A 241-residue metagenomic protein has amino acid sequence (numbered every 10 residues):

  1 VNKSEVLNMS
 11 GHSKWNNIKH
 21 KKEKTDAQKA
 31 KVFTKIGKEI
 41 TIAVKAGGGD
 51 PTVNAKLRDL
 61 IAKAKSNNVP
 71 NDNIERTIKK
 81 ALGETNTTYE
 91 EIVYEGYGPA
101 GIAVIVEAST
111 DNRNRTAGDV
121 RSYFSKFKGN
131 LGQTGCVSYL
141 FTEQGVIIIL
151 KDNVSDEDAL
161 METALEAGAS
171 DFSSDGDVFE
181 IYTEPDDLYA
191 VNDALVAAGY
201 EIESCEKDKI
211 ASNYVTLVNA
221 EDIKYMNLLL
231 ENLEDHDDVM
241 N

Functional and structural regions predicted by a protein language model:
E5-G132, V137-V146, D187: N-terminal cationic and glycine-rich segments that engage phosphates or anionic surfaces
I149-N241: Positively charged, low-complexity, intrinsically disordered RNA-binding extensions
